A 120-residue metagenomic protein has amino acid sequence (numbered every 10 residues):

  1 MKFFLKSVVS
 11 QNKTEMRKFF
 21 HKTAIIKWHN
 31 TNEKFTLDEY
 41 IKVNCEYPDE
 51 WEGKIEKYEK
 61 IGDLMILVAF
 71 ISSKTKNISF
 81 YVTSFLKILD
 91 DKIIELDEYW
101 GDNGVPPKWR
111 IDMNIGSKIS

Functional and structural regions predicted by a protein language model:
M1-S120: C-terminal and inter-domain tail/linker signature
